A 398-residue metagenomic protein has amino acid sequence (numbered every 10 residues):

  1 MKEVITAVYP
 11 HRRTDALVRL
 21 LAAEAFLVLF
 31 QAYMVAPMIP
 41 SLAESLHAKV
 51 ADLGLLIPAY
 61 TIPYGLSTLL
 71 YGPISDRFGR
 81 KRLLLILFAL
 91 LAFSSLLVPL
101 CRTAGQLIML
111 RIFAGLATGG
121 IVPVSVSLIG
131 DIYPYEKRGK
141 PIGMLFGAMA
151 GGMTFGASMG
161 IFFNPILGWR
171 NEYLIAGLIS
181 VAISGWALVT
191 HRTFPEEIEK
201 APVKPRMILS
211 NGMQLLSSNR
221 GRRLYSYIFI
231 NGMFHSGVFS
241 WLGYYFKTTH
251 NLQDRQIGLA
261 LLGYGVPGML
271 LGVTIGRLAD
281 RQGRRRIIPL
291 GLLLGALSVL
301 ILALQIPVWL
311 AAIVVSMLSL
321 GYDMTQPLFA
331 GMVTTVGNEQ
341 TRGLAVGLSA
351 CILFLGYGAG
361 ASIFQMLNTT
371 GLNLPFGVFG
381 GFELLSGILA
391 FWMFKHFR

Functional and structural regions predicted by a protein language model:
K2-H11, F194-L224: Juxtamembrane intracellular "pre-TM" segments in multi-pass secondary transporters
H47, G79, L100-Q106, N251 (+2 more regions): Helix-breaking motifs and short loop linkers at transmembrane-helix boundaries and internal kinks in secondary membrane
L66-R102: Conserved MFS/SLC helix-loop-helix module at the cytosolic interface between two early adjacent transmembrane helices
L83-L96, R286-L300: Structural signature of the two symmetry-related core transmembrane helices
S94, G105-F113, W309-M317: Paired small-residue
L110-G151: Cytoplasmic helix-loop-helix junction between adjacent transmembrane helices in 12-TM secondary transporters
Y135, M144-H191: Helix-loop-helix hairpin linking two adjacent transmembrane segments in secondary transporters
V336-T370: A late C-terminal transmembrane helix in Major Facilitator Superfamily
